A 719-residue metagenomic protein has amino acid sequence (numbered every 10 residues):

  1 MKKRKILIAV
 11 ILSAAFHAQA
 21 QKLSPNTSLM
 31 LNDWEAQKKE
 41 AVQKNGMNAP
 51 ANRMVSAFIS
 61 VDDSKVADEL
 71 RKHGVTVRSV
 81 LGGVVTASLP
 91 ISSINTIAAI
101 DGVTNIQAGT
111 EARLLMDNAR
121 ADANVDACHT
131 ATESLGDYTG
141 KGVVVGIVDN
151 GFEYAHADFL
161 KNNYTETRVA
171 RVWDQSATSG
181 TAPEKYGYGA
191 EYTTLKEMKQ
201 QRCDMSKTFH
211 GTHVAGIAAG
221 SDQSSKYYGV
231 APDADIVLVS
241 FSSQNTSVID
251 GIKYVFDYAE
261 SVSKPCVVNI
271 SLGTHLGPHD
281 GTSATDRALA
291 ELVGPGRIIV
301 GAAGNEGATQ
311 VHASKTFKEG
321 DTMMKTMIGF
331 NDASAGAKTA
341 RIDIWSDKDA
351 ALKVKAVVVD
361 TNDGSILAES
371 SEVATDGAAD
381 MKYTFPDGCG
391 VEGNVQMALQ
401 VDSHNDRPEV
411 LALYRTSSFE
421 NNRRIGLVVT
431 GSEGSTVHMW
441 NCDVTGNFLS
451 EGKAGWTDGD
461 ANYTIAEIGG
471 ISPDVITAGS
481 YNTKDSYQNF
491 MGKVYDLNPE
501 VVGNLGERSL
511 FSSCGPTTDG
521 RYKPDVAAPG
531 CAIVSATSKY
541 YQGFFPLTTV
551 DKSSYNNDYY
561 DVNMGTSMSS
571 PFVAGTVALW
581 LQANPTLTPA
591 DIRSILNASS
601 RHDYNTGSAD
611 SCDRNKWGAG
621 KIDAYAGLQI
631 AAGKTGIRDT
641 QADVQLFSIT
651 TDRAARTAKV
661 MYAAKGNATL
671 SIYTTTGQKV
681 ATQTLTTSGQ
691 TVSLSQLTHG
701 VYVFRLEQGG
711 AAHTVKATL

Functional and structural regions predicted by a protein language model:
K3-L7, I11, H17-G136, V144 (+3 more regions): Autoinhibitory N-terminal propeptides
Q43-N48, S261-S283, L292-A303, T309-H312 (+3 more regions): C-terminal subdomain of the subtilisin-like protease fold in secreted/lumenal serine endopeptidases
N52-S56, A337-T339, T651-K659: Short coil/turn motif common to extracellular beta-sandwich-like domains
A131-V248, S263, G294-I298, Q310-V311 (+8 more regions): Subtilisin-like serine protease catalytic core
F152-T212, N362-N447, Y541, T548-N557: Active-site core segment of subtilase-fold serine proteases
V169, C266-A368, Y414-A536, S599-S600: Catalytic-core segments of hydrolase enzymes
A215-A218, Q223, V237-V248, K253-V267 (+2 more regions): Hydrolase catalytic cores
R638-L719: C-terminal outer-membrane/trafficking sorting elements
